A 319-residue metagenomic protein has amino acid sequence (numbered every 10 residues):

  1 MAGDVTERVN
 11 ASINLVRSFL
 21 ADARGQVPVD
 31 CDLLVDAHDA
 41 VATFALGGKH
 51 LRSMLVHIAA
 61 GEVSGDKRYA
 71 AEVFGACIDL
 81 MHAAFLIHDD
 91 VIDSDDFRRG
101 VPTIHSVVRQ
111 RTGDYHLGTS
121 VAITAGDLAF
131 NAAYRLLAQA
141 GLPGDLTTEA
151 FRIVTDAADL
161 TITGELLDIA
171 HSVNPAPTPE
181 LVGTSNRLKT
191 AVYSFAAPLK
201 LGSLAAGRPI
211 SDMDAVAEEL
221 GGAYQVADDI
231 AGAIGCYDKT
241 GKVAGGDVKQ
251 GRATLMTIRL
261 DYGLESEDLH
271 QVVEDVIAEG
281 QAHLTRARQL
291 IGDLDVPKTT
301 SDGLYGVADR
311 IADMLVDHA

Functional and structural regions predicted by a protein language model:
M1-A83, I87-R111, Y115, D168-P177 (+3 more regions): Conserved N-terminal diphosphate/IPP-binding helix and adjacent helical/loop segment of trans-prenyltransferase domains
A2-V5, V9, A71-C77, G126 (+5 more regions): Hydrophobic packing residues in well-ordered alpha-helices of helical domains and bundles
V29-D30, T43-L51, I123-D127, N131 (+1 more regions): All-alpha helical catalytic cores of prenyl diphosphate-utilizing isoprenoid enzymes
L55, A133, G164, T257 (+1 more regions): Residue-level signal for inorganic ion chemistry
H57-G61, L86, N131-Q139, L199-L204 (+1 more regions): Short glycine/serine- and small hydrophobic-enriched flexible loop segments
S64-G65, G202-I210, I234-K239, E265-V273: C-terminal helix-coil-helix/basic helical segment that borders enzyme active sites and/or dimer interfaces and provides
R99-D127, P175-V192, D238-G280: Divalent-cation-assisted or electrostatically stabilized phosphate/pyrophosphate-binding catalytic cores
V272-A319: Short hairpin/turn module used for nucleic-acid contact or packing/dimerization
